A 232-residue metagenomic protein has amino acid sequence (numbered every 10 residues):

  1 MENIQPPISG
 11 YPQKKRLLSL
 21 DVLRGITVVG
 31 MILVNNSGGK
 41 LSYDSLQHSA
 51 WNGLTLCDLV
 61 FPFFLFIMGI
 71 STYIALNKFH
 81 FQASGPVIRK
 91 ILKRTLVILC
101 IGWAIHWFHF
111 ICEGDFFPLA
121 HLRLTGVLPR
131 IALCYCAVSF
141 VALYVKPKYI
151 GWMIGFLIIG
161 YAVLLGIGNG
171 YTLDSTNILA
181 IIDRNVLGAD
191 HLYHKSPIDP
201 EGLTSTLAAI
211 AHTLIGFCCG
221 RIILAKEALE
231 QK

Functional and structural regions predicted by a protein language model:
E2, K93, I101, D183-H191: Terminal transmembrane helix and immediately flanking juxtamembrane interfaces of multi-pass membrane proteins
E2-V87: N-terminal signal-anchor module of multipass membrane proteins
S37-D44, W107-E113, V186-Y193: Active-site-adjacent bridging/hinge elements
H48-L59, L119-P129, D183-L207: Short aromatic-rich membrane-water interface segments that cap or initiate transmembrane helices in multi-pass membrane
C57-F63, K78-H106, F110-V138, A142-Y161: Transmembrane alpha-helical segments and their boundary/interface "anchor" motifs in multi-pass integral membrane
F61-N77, I131-V141, S205-A225: Specific transmembrane alpha-helix
P147-I215: Long hydrophobic alpha-helical segments that form multi-pass transmembrane helix bundles in integral membrane proteins
G151, G220-K232: Hydrophobic, small-residue-rich membrane helices and short re-entrant helix-turn-helix hairpins that build
